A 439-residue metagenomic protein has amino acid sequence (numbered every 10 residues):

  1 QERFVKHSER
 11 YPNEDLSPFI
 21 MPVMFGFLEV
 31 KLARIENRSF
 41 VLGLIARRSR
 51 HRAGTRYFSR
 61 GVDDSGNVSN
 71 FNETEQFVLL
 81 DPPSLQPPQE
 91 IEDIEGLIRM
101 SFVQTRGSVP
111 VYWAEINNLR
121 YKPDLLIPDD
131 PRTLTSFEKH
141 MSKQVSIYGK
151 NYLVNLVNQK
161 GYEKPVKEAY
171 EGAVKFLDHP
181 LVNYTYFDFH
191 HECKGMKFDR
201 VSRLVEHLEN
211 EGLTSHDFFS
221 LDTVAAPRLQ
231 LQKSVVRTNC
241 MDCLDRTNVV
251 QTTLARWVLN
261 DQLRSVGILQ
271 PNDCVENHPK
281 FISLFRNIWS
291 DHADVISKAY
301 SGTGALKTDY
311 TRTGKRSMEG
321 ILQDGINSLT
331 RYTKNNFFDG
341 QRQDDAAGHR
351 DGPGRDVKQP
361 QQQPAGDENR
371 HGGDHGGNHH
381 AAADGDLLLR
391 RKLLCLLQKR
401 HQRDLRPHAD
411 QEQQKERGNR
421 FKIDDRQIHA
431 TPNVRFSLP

Functional and structural regions predicted by a protein language model:
Q1-L229, V258-P439: Phosphoinositide system proteins, centered on phosphoinositide phosphatases and their trafficking scaffolds
S234-T253: A phosphate-binding catalytic loop at a beta-strand-loop-alpha-helix junction that coordinates phosphoryl groups
